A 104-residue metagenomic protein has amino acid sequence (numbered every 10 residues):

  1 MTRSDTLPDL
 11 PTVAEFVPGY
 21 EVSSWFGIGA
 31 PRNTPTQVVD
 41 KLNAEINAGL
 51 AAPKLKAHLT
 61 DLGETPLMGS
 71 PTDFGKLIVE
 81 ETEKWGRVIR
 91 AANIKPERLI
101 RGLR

Functional and structural regions predicted by a protein language model:
M1-R104: Conserved, function-defining micro-sites of small-solute handling proteins
